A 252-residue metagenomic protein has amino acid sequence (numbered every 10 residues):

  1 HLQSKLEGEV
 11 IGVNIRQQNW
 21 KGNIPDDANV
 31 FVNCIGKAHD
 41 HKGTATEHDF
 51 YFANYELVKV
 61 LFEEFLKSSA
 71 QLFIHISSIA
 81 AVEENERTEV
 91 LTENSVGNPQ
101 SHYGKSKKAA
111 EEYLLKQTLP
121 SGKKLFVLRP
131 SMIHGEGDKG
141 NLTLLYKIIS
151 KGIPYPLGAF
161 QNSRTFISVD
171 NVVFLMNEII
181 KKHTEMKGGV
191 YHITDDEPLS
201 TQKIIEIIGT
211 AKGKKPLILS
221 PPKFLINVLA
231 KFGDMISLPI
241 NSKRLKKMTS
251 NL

Functional and structural regions predicted by a protein language model:
H1-G8: N-terminal Rossmann NAD(P)H-binding glycine-rich loop of SDR-like oxidoreductase domains
Q18-K67, I79-E84: NAD(P)H-binding glycine-rich loop region in Rossmannoid oxidoreductase-like domains and their noncatalytic homologs
F52, R87-H134, D138, Y155-L157: Catalytic helix-loop patch of NAD(P)-dependent Rossmann-fold dehydrogenases
V60-H102: Conserved Rossmann-fold NAD(P)-dependent oxidoreductase catalytic core, especially the SDR/UDP-sugar
D138-L144, G158-K181, G188-H192: Substrate-positioning beta->alpha
L144-V169, K215-L252: Alpha-helical membrane-targeting segments
K182-I240: Mid/C-terminal beta-alpha module of Rossmann-like enzyme folds, strongest in SDR-family dehydrogenases/epimerases
